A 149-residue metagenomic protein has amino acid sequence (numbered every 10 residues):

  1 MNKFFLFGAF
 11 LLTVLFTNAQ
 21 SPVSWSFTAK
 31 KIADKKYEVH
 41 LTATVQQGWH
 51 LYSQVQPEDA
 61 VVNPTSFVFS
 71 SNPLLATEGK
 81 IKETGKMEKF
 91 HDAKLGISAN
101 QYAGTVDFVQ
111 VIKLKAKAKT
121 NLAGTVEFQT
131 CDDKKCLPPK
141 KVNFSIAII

Functional and structural regions predicted by a protein language model:
M1-P22: Bacterial Sec-dependent N-terminal signal peptides
A19-I149: Extracellular/lumen-exposed scaffold segments
